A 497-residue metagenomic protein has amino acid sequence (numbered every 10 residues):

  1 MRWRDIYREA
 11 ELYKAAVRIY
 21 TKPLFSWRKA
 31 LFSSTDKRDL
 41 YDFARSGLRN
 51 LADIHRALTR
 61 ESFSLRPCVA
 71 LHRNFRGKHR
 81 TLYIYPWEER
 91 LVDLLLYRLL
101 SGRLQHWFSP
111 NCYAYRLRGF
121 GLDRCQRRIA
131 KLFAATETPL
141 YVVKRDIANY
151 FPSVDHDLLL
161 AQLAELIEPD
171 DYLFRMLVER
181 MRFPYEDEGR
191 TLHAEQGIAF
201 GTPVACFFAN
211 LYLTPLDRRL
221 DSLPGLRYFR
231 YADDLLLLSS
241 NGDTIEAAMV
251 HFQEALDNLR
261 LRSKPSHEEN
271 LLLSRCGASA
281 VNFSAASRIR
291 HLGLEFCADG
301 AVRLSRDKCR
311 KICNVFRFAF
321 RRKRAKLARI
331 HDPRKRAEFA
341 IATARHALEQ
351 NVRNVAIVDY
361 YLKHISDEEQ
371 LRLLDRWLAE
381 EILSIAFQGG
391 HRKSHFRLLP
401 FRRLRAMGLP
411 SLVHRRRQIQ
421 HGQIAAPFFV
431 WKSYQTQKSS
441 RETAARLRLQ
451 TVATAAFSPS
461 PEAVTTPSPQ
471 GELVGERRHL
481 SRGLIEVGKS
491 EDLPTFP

Functional and structural regions predicted by a protein language model:
Y7, Y97-D155: Active-site-proximal segment of RNA-dependent polymerases
A10-E11, A15-A57: A structured, charge-rich N-terminal accessory region that forms the first stable segment of a protein and links
A57-K78, F174-E188: Reverse-transcriptase-like RNA-dependent polymerase core
H79-S109, A194-D221: Conserved pre-motif C helix in the palm subdomain of viral-like polymerases
L94, H193, R218, E246 (+3 more regions): Right-hand nucleic-acid polymerase module
L132-A232, L236-Q253, R288, K363: Conserved polymerase palm-domain catalytic core
L259-L292: Conserved catalytic core of two-metal-ion nucleotidyltransferases
G471-E476: Glycine-biased, low-complexity coil/linker segments
